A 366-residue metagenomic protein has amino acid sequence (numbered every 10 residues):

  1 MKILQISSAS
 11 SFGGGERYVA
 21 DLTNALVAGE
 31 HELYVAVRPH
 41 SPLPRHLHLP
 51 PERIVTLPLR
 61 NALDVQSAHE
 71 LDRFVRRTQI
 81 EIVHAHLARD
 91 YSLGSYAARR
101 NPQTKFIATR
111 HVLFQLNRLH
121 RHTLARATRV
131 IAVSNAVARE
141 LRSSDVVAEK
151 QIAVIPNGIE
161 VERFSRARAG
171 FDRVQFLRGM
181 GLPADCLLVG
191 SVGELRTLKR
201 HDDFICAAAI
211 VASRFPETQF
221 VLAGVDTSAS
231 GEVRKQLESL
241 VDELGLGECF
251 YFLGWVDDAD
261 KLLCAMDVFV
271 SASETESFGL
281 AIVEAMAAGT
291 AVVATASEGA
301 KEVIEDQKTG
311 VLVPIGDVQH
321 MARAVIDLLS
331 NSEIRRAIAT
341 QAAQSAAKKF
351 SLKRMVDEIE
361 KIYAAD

Functional and structural regions predicted by a protein language model:
G13-D21, L187, S191-S213, F220 (+4 more regions): A conserved mid-protein helix/loop that constitutes part of the nucleotide-sugar donor-binding site
H31-E32, G179, P183-L187, H201 (+2 more regions): A conserved nucleotide-sugar
A36-V37, A291-A294, I304: Short hydrophobic beta-strand element within catalytic cores of glycosyltransferases and related nucleotide-activated
R99-N135, R139, D145-V147: A conserved, positively charged/aromatic
S165-L182, Q236-S239, E358: A short helix/loop element that forms part of the nucleotide-sugar donor recognition site in Leloir-type
Q175, H320, D327, I334-K349 (+1 more regions): A short, well-ordered alpha-helix in the C-terminal region of glycosyltransferases
W255, E274: Aromatic "clamp/platform" in nucleotide-sugar-dependent glycosyltransferases that forms part of the donor/acceptor
D306-Q307, V311-V318, D327-E333: Conserved acidic donor-binding segment of nucleotide-sugar-dependent glycosyltransferases
